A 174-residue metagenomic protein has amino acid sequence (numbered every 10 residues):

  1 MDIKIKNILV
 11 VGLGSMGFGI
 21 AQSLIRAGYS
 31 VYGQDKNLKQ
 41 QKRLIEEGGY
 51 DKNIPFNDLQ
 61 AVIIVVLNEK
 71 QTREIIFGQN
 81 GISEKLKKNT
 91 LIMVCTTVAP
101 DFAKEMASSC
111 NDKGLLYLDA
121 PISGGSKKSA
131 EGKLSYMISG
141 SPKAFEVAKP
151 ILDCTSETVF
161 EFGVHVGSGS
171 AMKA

Functional and structural regions predicted by a protein language model:
M1-N53, N57-I64, S126, T158: NAD(P)+-binding Rossmann beta1-loop-alpha1 motif at the extreme N-terminus of oxidoreductases
R26, L38-E47, I54-N57, E74-F77 (+3 more regions): Replace "anionic and nucleotidyl ligands
G33, V94, Y117-D119: Hydrophobic residues in well-ordered beta-strands that form the structural core
D35-K36, I54-P55, C95-T96, G140 (+1 more regions): Short beta->alpha connector loops at strand-helix junctions that form conserved, small/polar/Pro-enriched
K52-D101, S135-M137: Rossmann-like NAD(P)-binding element
V98-A174: Rossmann-fold dinucleotide-binding core
